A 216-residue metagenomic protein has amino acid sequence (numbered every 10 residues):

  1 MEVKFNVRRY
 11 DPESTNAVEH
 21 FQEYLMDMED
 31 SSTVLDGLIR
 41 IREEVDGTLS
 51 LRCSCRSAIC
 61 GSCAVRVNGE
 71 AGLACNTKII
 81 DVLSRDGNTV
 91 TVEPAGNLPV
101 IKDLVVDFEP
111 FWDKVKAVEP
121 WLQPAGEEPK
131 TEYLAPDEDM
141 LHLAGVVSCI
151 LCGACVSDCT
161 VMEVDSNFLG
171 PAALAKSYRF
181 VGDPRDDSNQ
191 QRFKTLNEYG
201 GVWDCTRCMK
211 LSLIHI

Functional and structural regions predicted by a protein language model:
E2-Q22: Eukaryote-biased recognition of intrinsically disordered, low-complexity regulatory segments
E19, R66-G69: Short strand-turn-strand beta-turns centered on an Asx-Gly dipeptide
E23-S32: Short, contiguous acidic and Ser/Thr-rich linear segments
S32-V45, N88-L213: Ferredoxin-type iron-sulfur electron-transfer modules in oxidoreductases and energy-metabolism complexes
D46-R52: Active-site phosphate-binding and catalytic loops of NTP-dependent enzymes
C55-C63: Short, structured protein-protein interaction patches enriched in aromatics and acidic/basic residues, typified by
